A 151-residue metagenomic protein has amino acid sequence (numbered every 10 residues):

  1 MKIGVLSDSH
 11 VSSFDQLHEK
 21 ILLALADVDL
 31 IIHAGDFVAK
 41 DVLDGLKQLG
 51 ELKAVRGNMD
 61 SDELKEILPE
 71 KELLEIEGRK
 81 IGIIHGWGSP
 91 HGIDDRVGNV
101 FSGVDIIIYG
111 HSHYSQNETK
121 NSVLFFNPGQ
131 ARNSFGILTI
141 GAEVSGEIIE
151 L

Functional and structural regions predicted by a protein language model:
M1-G50, D60-P69, G78, L151: N-terminal active-site segment of His-dependent metallophosphoesterases
V5-S7, L30-D36, K53-N58, I83-H85 (+2 more regions): Active-site neighborhood of phospho(di)ester-bond hydrolases with catalytic His/Asp-centered motifs
L6, I76-E77, N99-G103, K120-N121 (+1 more regions): Binuclear metal-dependent phosphoesterase catalytic core
V11-F14, F37-V42, M59-K65, G88-I93 (+2 more regions): Active-site environment of divalent metal-dependent phosphoester hydrolases
E19-K20, K47, P69, P90 (+3 more regions): Generic secondary-structure boundary signal with a strong preference for alpha-helix termini
L22, D44, K71-L73, G98-N99 (+2 more regions): Short secondary-structure boundary/capping segments
G50-K53, L68-E72, S122-F126: Active-site regions of enzymes building and remodeling cell-envelope glycoconjugates
L74-I107: Mid-chain, well-packed structural core segment of small domains
